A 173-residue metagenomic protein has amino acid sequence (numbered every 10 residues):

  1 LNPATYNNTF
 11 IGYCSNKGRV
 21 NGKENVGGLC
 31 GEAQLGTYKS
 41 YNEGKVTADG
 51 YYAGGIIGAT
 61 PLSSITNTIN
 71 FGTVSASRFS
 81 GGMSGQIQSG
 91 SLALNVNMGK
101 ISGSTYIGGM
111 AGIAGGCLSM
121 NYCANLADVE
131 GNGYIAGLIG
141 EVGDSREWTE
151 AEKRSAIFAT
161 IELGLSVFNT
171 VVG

Functional and structural regions predicted by a protein language model:
L1-I135, I139-G173: Surface-exposed loop/turn motifs in large extracellular/passenger domains
